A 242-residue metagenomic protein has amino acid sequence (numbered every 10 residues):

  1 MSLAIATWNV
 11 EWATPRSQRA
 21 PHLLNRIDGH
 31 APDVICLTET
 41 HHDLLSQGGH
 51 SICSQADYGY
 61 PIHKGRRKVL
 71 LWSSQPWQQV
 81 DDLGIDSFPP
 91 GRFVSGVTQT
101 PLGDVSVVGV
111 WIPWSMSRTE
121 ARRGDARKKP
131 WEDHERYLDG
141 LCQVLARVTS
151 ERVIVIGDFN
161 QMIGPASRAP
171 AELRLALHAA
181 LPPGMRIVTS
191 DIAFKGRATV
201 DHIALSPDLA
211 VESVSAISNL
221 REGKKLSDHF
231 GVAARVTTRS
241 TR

Functional and structural regions predicted by a protein language model:
M1-S51, P61-V69, R239-R242: N-terminal, active-site-proximal structural segment of metallo-dependent hydrolase catalytic domains
S2-A13, D104-R127: Active-site-proximal beta-strand elements of phosphoester/diester hydrolases
V10, T40, I112, D158-F159 (+1 more regions): Active-site metal-binding loops of divalent metal-dependent hydrolases
W12-P15, H42-S46, R118, N160-G164 (+1 more regions): Active-site environment of divalent metal-dependent phosphoester hydrolases
G29, D82, F88, R147-R152 (+1 more regions): Metal-dependent phosphoester-hydrolase catalytic domains
V34, E39-W114: Structured beta-strand-rich core segments of catalytic domains in phosphoester-bond hydrolases
D81-D86, I112-L138: Surface-exposed cleft-lining segments at the edges of enzyme active sites
H134-I156: His/acidic metal-ligating clusters that form di-metal
